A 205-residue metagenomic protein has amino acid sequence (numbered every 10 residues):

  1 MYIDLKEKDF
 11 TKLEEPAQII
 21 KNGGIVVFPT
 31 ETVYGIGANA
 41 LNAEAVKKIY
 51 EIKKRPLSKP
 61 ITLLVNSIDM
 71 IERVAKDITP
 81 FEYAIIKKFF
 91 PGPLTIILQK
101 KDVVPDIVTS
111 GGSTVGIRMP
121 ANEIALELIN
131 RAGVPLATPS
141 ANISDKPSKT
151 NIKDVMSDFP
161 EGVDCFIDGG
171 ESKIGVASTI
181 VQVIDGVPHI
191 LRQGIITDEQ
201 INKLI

Functional and structural regions predicted by a protein language model:
M1-I205: Active-site-adjacent structural elements in enzyme catalytic cores
